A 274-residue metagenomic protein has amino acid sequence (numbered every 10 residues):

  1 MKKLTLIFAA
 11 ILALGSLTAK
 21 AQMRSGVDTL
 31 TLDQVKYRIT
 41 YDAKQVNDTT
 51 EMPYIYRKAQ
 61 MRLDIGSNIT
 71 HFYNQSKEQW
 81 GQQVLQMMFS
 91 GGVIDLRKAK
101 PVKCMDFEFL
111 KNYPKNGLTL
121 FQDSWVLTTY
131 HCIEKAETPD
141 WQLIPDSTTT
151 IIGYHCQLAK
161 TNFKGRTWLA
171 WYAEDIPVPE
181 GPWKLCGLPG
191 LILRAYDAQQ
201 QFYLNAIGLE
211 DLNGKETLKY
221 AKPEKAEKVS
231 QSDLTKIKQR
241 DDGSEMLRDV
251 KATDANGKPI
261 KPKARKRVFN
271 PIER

Functional and structural regions predicted by a protein language model:
M1-L30: Bacterial Sec-dependent N-terminal signal peptides
M23-R274: Extended soluble regions of mature proteins
